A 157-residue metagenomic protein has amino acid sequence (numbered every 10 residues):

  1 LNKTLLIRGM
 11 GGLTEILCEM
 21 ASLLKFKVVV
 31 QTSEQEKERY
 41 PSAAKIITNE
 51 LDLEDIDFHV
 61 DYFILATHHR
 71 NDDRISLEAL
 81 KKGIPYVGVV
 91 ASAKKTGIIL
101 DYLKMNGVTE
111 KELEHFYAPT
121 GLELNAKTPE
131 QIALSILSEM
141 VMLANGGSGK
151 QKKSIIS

Functional and structural regions predicted by a protein language model:
L1-F58, A66, R74, L100: Hydrophobic, well-ordered beta-alpha structural blocks that scaffold small-molecule cofactor pockets
T4-L6, G83, F116, T128: Short, flexible coil/turn micro-motifs enriched in small/turn-prone residues
I7-M10, Y86-V89, P119: Short glycine/serine/threonine-biased micro-segments
F26, I84, V108: Short phosphate-binding/catalytic loops that engage adenosine nucleotides
V28, F63, V87, L113-F116: Hydrophobic/aromatic residues located in beta-strands of well-ordered beta-sheets within soluble catalytic
T48-M105, A126, A133, V141: Phosphate-bearing ligand-interacting subdomains that bind or position ATP/ADP/UDP/GDP/NAD(P) or nucleotide-linked
V90-S157: Adenosine-phosphate binding glycine-rich loop
